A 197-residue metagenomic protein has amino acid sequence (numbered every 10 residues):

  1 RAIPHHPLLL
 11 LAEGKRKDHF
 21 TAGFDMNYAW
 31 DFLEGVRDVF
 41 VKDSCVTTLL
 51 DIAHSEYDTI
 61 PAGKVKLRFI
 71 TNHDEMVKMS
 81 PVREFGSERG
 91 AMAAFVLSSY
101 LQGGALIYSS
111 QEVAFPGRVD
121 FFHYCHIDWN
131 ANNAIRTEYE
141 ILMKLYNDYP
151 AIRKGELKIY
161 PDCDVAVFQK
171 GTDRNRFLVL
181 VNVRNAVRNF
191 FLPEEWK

Functional and structural regions predicted by a protein language model:
R1-K66, L97, P116-P150, L157-Y160 (+2 more regions): Active-site-proximal helices and loops of the catalytic beta/alpha 8
G23, K64-N133: Aromatic/acidic polysaccharide-binding cleft in carbohydrate-active enzymes
A91, Y160-D162: Short solvent-exposed loop/turn micro-motifs enriched in small/polar/acidic residues
G104, A151-I152: Intrinsically disordered or highly flexible coil/loop and linker segments, enriched in small and charged/polar residues
S109-Q111, K154-I159: Short coil/turn segments at secondary-structure boundaries
V165, N175-F177: Short, surface-exposed beta-edge/turn micro-motifs
L180-R184: Asparagine-centered strand-capping/turn motif at beta-strand->loop junctions
